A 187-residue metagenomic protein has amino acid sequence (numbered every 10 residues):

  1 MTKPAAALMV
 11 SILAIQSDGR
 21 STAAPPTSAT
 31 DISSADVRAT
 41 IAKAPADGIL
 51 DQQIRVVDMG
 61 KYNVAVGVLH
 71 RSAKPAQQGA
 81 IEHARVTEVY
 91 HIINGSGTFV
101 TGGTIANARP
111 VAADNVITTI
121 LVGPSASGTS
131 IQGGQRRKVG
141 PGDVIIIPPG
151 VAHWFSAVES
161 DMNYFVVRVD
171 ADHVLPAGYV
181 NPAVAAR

Functional and structural regions predicted by a protein language model:
M1-A5: Positively charged n-region of N-terminal signal peptides that target proteins for export
A6-S17: Bacterial N-terminal signal peptides
G19-R85, Y179-R187: A short, N-terminal "cap"/entry segment at the start of jelly-roll beta-barrel domains of the cupin/DSBH fold
H70, V86, I93-S96, T101-I105 (+3 more regions): A mature extracytoplasmic/lumenal domain signature
A84-F99, G103, D114-S127: Short, conserved beta-strand element in jelly-roll/cupin
V86, G133-Q135, P141: Short, solvent-exposed loop/turn positions at domain surfaces that link secondary-structure elements or cap domain
K138-V158: Conserved metal-binding segment of the jelly-roll/cupin
S160-G178: A short hydrophobic beta-strand segment most commonly corresponding to one strand of the jelly-roll/cupin
